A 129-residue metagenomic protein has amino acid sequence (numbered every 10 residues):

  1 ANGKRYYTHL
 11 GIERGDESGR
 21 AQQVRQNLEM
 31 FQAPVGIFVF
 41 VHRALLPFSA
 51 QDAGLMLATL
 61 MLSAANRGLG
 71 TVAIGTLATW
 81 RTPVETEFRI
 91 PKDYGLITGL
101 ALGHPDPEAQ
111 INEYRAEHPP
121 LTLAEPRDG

Functional and structural regions predicted by a protein language model:
A1-G129: Acidic, surface-exposed loops and disordered segments
